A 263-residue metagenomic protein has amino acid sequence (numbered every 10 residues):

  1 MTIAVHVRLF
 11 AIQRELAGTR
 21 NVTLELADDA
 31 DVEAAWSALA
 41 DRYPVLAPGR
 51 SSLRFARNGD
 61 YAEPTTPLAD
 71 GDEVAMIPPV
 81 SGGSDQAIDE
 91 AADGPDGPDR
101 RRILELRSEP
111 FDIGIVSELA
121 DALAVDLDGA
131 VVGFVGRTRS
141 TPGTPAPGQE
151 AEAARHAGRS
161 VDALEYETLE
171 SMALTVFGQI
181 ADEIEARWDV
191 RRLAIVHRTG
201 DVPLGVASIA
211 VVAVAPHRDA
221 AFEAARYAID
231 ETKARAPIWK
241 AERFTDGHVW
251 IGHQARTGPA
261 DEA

Functional and structural regions predicted by a protein language model:
M1-D89: Ubiquitin-like/PB1-type beta-grasp interaction modules and other compact soluble beta-rich domains
T2-F10, R14-L16, A69, E73-S81 (+4 more regions): N-terminal, polar/charged subdomain of small-to-medium soluble alpha/beta proteins
D31-A34, D219-E223: Short, conserved charged micro-motifs
